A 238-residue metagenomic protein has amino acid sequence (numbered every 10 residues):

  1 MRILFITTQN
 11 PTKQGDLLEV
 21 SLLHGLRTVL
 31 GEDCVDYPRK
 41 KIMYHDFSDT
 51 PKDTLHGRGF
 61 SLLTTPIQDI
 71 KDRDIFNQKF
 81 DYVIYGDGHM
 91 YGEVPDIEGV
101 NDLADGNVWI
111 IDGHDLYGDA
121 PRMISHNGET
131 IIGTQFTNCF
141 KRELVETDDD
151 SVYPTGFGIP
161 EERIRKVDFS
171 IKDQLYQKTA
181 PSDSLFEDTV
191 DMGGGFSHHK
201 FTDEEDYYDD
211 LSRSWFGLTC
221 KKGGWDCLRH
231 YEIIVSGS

Functional and structural regions predicted by a protein language model:
R2-S238: Nucleotide-sugar donor-binding catalytic core of glycosyltransferases
